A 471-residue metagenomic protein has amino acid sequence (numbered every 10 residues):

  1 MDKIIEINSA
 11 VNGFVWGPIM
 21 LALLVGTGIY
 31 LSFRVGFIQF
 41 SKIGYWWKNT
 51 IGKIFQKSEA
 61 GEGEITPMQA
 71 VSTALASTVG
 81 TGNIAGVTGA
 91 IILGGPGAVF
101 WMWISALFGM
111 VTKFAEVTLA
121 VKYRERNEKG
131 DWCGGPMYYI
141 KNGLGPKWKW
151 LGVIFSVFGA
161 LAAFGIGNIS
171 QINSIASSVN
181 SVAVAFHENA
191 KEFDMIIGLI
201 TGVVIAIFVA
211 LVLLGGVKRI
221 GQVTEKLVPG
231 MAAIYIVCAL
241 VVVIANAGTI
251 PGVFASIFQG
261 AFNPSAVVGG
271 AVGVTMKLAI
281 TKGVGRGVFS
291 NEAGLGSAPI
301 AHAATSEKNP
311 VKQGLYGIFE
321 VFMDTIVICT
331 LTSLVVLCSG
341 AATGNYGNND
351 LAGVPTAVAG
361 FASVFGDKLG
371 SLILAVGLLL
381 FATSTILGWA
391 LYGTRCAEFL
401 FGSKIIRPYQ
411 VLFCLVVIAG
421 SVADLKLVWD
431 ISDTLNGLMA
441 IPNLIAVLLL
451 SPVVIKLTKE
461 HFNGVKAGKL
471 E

Functional and structural regions predicted by a protein language model:
M1-T81, I91-A98, G109, I418 (+1 more regions): N-terminal alpha-helical transmembrane segments of multi-pass membrane transport and channel/translocase proteins
D2-I4, R34-Q39, G82-V87, P96 (+7 more regions): Transmembrane helix-loop junctions in multi-pass membrane proteins
L23-Y30, R34-W47, I172-V179, I197-F258 (+2 more regions): Membrane-interface loop-to-helix entry segments
T27, L31-S32, S105-G130, M137 (+3 more regions): Helix-loop-helix module between adjacent transmembrane segments
F37-I65, G89, G95-A98, W103 (+6 more regions): Flexible loop linkers connecting adjacent transmembrane helices in multi-pass alpha-helical membrane transporters
S58-L93, L119-G143, I154-A160, G273-F322: Alpha-helical membrane segments and immediately flanking helix-loop junctions that form or couple to the substrate/ion
F108-E116, G202-V217, V228-G248, T281 (+3 more regions): Selective recognition of specific alpha-helical transmembrane segments in multi-pass small-molecule
F114-R124, E128, L240-S256, P264-A271 (+3 more regions): Extracellular/periplasmic helix-exit of transmembrane alpha-helices
